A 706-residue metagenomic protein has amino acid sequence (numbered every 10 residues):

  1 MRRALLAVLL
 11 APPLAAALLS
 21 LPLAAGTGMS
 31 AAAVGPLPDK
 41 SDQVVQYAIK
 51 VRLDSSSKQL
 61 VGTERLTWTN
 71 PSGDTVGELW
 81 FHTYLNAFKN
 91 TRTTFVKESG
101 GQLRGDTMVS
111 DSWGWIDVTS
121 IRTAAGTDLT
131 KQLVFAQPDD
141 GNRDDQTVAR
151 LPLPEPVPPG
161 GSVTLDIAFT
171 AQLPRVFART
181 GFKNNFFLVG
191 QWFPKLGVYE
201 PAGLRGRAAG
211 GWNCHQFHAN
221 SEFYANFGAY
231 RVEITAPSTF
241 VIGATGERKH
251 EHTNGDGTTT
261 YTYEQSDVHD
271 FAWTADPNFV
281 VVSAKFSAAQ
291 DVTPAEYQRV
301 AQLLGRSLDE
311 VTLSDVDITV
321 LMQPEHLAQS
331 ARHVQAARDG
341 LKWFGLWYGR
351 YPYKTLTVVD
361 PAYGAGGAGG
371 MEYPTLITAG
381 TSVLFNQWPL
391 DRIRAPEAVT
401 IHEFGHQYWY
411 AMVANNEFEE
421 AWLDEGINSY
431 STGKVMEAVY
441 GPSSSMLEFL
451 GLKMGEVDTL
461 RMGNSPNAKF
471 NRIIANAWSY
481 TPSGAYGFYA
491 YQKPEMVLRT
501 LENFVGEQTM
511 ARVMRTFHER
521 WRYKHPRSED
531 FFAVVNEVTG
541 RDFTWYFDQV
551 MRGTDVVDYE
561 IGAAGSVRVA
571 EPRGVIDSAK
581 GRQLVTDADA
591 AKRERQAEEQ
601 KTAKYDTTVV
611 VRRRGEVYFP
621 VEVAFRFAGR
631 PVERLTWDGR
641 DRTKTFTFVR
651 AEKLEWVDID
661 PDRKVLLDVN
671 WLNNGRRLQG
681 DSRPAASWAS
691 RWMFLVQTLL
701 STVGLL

Functional and structural regions predicted by a protein language model:
A16-V61, N220, T544, Y559 (+1 more regions): N-terminal, polar/Ser/Thr-rich
T69, R104-N185, E222, R640-L654 (+1 more regions): A surface-exposed beta-strand-loop module
E78-T130, T239-F240, R626-P631, V649: Solvent-exposed beta-hairpin/edge-strand motifs
T91-R104, T170-N226, Y230, V282-S287 (+1 more regions): Glycine/proline-rich low-complexity spacer/linker segments in large multi-domain proteins
L196-W212, H218-I401, Y430-G433, P442 (+1 more regions): Hydrophobic helix-coil surface modules that form long, contiguous segments used for peptide/substrate interaction
G243-A244, F543-T544, V556-P661: Beta-strand-rich binding/interaction modules
V300-G305, G370, L376, E425 (+4 more regions): Acidic/His/Gly-enriched intrinsically disordered linker/tail segments that often contain short helix/coil "MoRF-like"
H326, R350, S443-S444, G487-I576 (+1 more regions): Amphipathic alpha-helical substructures
